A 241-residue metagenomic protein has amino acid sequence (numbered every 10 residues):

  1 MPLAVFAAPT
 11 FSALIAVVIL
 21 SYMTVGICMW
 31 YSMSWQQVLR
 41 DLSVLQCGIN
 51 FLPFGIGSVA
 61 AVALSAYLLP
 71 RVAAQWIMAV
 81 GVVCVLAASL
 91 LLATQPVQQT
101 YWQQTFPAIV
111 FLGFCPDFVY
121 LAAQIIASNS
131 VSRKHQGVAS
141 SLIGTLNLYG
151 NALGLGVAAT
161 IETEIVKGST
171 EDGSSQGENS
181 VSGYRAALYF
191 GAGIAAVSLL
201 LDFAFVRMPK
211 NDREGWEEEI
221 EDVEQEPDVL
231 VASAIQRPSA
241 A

Functional and structural regions predicted by a protein language model:
M1-S169, S180-F205, P209: 12-transmembrane solute porter fold
M1-V5, T170-Q176, R213-E219: Interhelical loop segments of eukaryotic multi-pass membrane proteins
F51, N179, I220-E224: Short linear motifs at secondary-structure transitions and domain/linker junctions
M208-A241: Intrinsically disordered, low-complexity terminal tails of fungal membrane proteins
